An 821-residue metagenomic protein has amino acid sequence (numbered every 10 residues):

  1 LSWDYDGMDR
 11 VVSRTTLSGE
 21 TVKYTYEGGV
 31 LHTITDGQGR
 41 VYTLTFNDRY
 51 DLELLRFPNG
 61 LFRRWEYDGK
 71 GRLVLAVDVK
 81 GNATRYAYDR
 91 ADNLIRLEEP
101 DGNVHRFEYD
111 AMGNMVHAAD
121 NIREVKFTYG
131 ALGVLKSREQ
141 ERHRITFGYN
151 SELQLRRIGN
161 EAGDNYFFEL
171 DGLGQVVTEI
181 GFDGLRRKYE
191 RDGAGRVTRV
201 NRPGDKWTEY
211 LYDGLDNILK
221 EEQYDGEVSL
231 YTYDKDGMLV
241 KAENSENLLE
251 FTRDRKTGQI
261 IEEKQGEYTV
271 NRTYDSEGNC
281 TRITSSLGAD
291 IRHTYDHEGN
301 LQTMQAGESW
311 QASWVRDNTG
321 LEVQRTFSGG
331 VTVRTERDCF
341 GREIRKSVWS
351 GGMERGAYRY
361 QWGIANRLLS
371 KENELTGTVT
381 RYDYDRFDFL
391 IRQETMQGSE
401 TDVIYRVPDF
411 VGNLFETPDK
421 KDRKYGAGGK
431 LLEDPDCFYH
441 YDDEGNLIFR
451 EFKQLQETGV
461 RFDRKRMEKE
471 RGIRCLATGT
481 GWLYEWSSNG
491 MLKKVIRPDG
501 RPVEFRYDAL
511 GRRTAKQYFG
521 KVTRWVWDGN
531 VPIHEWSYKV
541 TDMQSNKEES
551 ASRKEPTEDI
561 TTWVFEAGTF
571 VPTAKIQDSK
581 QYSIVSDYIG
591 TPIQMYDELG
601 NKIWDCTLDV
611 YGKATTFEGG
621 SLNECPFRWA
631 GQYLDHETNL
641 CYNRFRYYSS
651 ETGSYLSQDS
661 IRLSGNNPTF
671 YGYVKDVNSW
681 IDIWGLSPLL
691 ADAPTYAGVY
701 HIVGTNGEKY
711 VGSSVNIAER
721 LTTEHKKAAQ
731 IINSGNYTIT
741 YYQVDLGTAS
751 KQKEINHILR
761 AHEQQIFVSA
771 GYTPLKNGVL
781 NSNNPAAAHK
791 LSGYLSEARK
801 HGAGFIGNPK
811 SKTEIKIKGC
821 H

Functional and structural regions predicted by a protein language model:
L1-K424, G429-D434, F438-Y441, G445-G459 (+10 more regions): Extended charged/polar low-complexity repeat regions
A131, D443, S488, A509 (+2 more regions): A cytosolic small-molecule/anion-sensing beta-strand core signal
F410, K420-G426, A574-R644, N678-W680: A motif-centric feature for acidic-aromatic and gly/ser/thr-rich catalytic loops and repeats
R450, M595, K613-F617, R646-L656 (+2 more regions): Short, low-complexity export/processing leader segments characterized by acidic and small residues
D597, S713-N716: Short beta->alpha transition motifs characteristic of CBS
G685, L689-E708, V715-H821: Structure-specific nucleic-acid interaction/processing domains
